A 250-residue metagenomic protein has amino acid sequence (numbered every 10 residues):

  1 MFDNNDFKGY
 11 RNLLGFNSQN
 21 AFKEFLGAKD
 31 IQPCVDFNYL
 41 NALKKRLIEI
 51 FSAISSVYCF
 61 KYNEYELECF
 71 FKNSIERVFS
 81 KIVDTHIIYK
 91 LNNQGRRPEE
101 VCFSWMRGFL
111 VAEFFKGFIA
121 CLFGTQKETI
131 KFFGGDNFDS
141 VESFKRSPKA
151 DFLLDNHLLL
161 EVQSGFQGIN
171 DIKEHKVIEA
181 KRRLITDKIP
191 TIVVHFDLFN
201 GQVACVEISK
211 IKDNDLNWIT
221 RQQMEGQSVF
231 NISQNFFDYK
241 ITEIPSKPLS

Functional and structural regions predicted by a protein language model:
M1-Q94, P98: Nuclease-adjacent, charged terminal/linker segments that flank catalytic cores
F7, N93-A120: A short, highly charged nucleic-acid-interacting micro-segment common to nuclease and nuclease-linked defense proteins
R97-M106, D136-S140, Q163-G168: Surface-exposed cleft-lining segments at the edges of enzyme active sites
T129-D155: Active-site metal-binding core of divalent-cation-utilizing nuclease and nuclease-like domains
A150-F166: Conserved catalytic cores of phosphodiester-cleaving nucleases, focusing on short active-site segments
S164-D187: Mg2+/Mn2+-dependent nuclease catalytic core
L184-K212: Nucleic-acid nuclease catalytic cores
I192-V193, S209-S250: Charged, structured surface patches that assemble and position nucleic-acid processing machinery
